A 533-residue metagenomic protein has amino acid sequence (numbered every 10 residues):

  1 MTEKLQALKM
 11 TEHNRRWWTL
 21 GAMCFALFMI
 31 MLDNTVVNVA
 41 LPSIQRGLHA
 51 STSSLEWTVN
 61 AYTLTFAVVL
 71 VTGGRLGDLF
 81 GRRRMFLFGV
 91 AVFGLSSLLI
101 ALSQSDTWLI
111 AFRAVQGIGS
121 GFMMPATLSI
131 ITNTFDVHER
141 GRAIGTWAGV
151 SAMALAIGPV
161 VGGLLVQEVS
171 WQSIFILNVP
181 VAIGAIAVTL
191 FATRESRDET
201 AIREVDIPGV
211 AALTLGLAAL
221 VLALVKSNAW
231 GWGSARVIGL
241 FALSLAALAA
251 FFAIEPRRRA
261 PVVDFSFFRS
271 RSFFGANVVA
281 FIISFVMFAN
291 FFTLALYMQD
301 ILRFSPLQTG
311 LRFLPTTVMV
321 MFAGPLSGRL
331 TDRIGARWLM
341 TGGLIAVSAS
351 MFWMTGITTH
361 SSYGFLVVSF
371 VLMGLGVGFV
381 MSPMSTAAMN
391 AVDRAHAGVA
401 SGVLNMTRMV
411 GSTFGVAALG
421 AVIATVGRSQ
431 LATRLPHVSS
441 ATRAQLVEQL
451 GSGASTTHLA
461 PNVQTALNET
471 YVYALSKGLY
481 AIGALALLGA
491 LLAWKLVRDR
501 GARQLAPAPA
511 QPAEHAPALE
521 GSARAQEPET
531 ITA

Functional and structural regions predicted by a protein language model:
T2-F191, A323-T355, L366, G374: Transmembrane-helix bundle of Major Facilitator Superfamily
K9, G184, A387, T407-R498 (+1 more regions): Hydrophobic transmembrane architecture of multi-pass small-molecule transporters
R16-F66, L70, S170, P208-V210 (+4 more regions): Transmembrane core module of solute transporters
G73, Q104-S105, D136, A192-E195 (+6 more regions): Short helix-capping/hinge motifs at transmembrane helix termini and TM-loop junctions
G74, G163, V221, G328-R329 (+3 more regions): Small-residue-mediated transmembrane helix hinge/kink sites in multi-pass secondary transporters
T146-V150, V279, V403-T407: Hydrophobic alpha-helical segments of secondary membrane carriers
W171-A211, R259, R269, G501: Conserved aromatic/hydrophobic "specificity hotspots" at molecular recognition or selectivity sites
P180-D198, G216-V225, S244-R258, A490-V497: C-terminal membrane-cytosol helix-exit motif in multi-pass small-molecule transporters
